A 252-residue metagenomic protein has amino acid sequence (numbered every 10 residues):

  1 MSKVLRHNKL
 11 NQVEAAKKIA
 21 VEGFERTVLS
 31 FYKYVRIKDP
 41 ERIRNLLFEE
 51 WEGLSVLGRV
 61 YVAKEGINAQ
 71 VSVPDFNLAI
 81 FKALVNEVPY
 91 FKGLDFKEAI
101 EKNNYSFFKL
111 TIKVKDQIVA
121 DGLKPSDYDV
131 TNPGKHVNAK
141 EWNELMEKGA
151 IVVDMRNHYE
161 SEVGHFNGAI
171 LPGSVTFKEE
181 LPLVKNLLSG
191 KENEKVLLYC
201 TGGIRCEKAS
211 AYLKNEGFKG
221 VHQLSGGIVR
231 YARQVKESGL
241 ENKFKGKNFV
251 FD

Functional and structural regions predicted by a protein language model:
S2-K135, K148, R156-V196, I204-D252: Rhodanese-like catalytic fold shared by cysteine-dependent sulfurtransferases and DSP/PTP-type phosphatases
V137-K140: N-terminal domain-start motif of subtilase-like serine proteases
W142-K148: A short acidic-Thr-Gly-centered motif at the start of a beta-strand
V153: Conserved hydrophobic/aromatic pocket- or pore-lining residues that grip, position, or stack substrates in active sites
